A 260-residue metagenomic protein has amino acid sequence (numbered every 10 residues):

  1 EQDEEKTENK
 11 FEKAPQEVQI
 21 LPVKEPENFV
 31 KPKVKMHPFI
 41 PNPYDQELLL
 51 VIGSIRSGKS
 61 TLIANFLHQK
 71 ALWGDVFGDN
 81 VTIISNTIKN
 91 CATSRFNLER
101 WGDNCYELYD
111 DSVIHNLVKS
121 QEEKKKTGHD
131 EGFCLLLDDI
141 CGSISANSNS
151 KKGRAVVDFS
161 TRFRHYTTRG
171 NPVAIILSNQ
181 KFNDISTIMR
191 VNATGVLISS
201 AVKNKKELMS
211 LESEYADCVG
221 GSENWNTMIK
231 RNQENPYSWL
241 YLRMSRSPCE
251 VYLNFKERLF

Functional and structural regions predicted by a protein language model:
E1-E27: Charged, amphipathic alpha-helical linker segments immediately N-terminal to NTP-binding catalytic cores
Q2-E4, T87-I88, L242-P248: Short, flexible beta-strand-to-coil junctions
P22-P43: Pre-Walker A adenine-sensing motif
H37, E47-Q69, W73, N86-N90 (+2 more regions): Conserved P-loop NTPase motor cores
G74-I84: Conserved catalytic segments around the Walker B and adjacent sensor/switch elements of P-loop NTPase domains
D79-N80, G132, P236-W239: Short, surface-exposed beta-edge/turn micro-motifs
T82, A174-I176, L240: A structural signal for isolated positions on well-ordered beta-strands in alpha/beta enzyme cores
T187-F260: Conserved GTP-binding G-domain of TRAFAC-class P-loop NTPases and closely related GTPase folds
